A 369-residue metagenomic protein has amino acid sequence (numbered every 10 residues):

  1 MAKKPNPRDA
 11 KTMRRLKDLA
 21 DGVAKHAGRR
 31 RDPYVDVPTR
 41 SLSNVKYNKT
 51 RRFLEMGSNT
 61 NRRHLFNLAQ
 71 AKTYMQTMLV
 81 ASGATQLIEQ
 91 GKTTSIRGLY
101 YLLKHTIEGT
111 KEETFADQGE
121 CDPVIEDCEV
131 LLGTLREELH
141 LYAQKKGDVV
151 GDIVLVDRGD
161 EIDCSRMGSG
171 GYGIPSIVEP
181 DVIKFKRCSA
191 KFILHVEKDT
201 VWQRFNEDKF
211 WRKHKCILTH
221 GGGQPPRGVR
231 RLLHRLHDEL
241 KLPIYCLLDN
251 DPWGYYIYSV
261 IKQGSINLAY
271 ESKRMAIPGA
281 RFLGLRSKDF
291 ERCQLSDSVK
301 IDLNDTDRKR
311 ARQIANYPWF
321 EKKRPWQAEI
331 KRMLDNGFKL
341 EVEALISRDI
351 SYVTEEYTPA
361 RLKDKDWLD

Functional and structural regions predicted by a protein language model:
M1-Y245, P252-D369: Nucleic-acid enzyme cleavage-core boundary/entry regions
